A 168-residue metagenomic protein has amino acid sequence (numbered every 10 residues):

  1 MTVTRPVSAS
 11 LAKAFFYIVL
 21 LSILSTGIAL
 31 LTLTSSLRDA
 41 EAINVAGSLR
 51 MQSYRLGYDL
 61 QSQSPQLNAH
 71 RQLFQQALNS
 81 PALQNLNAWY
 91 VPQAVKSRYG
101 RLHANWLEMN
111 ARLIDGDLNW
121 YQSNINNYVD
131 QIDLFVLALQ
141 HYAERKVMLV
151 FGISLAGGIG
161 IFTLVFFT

Functional and structural regions predicted by a protein language model:
T2-A9, L31, S35-R38, F135-A138 (+1 more regions): Juxtamembrane loop-transmembrane helix junctions in multi-pass integral membrane proteins, especially the extracellular
R5-L33, I159-F167: Extreme N-terminal signal-anchor transmembrane helix of membrane signaling/transducer proteins, especially in bacteria
A12-F15, R38-N44, W89-R98: A ubiquitous short alpha-helical element
A14-Y17, I43-A46, I153-I159: Alpha-helical transmembrane segments
T32-L60, S64, N68-Q72: Juxtamembrane membrane-water interface segments immediately C-terminal to a transmembrane helix
A40, K146-L164: Interfacial "cap-and-anchor" motif at the non-cytosolic start of specific transmembrane alpha-helices
I43, S48, Q52-D59, R98-G152: Extracytoplasmic
Y58-R112: Extracytoplasmic ligand-binding sensor domains of the Cache superfamily
